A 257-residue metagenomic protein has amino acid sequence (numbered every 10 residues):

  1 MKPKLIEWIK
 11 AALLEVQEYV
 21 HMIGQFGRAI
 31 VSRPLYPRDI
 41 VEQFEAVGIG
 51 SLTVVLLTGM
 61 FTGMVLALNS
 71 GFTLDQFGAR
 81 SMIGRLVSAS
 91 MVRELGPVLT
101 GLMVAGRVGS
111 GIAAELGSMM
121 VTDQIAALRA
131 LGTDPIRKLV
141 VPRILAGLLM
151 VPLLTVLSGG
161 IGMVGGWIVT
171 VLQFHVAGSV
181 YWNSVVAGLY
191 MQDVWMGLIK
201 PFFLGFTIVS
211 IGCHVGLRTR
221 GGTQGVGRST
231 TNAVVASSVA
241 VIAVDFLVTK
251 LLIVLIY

Functional and structural regions predicted by a protein language model:
M1-R38, V215-G216, R220: Short, membrane-interfacial amphipathic segments enriched in basic
V31-L57, S238: Membrane-interface helix starts
V47-L99, M103: Active-site cofactor/substrate anionic-group-binding motifs, chiefly glycine- and Lys/Arg-rich phosphate-binding loops
L52-M64, L68, L148, P152 (+8 more regions): Hydrophobic alpha-helical segments of membrane proteins
N69-V92, G160-F202, S210-T230, L251-Y257: Membrane-interfacial helix-loop-helix connectors in multipass membrane proteins
I83-A126, L154, I211: Hydrophobic alpha-helical transmembrane segments of multi-pass membrane transport proteins
L116-V141, T223-V226: Short cytoplasmic-facing helical segments at TM-TM junctions of multi-pass membrane proteins
P135-T155, S229, A233: Start (N-cap) of specific transmembrane helices in multi-pass transporter permeases
